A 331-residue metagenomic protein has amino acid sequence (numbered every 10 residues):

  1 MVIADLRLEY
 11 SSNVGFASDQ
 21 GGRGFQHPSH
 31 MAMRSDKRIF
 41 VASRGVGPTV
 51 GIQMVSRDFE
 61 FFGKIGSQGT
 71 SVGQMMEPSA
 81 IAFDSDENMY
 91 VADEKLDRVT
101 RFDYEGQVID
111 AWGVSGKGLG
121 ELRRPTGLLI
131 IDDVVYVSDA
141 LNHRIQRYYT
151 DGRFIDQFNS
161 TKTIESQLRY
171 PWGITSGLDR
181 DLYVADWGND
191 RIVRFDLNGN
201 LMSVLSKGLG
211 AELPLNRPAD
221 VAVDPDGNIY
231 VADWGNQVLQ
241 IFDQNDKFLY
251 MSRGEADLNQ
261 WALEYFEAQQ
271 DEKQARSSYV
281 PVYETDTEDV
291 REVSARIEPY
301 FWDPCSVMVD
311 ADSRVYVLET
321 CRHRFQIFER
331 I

Functional and structural regions predicted by a protein language model:
M1-I331: Eukaryotic scaffold repeat domains enriched in small/polar residues
